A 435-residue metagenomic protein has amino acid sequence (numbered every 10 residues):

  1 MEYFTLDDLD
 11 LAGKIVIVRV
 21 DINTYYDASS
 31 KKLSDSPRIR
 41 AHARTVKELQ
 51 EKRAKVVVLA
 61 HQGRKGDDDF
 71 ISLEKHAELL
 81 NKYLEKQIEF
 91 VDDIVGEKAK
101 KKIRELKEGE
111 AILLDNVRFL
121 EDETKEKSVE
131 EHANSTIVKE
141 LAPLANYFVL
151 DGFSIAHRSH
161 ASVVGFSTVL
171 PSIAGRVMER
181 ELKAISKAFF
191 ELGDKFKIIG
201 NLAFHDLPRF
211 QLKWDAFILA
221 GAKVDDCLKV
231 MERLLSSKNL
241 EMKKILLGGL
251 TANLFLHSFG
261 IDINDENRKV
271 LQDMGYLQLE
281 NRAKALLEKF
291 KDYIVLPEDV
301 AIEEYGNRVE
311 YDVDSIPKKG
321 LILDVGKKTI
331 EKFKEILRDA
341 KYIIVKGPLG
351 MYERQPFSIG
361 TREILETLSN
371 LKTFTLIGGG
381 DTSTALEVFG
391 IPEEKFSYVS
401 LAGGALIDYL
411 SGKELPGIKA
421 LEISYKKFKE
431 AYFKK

Functional and structural regions predicted by a protein language model:
M1-K435: Active-site loop-to-helix "anion-binding N-cap" substructures in soluble metabolic enzymes
